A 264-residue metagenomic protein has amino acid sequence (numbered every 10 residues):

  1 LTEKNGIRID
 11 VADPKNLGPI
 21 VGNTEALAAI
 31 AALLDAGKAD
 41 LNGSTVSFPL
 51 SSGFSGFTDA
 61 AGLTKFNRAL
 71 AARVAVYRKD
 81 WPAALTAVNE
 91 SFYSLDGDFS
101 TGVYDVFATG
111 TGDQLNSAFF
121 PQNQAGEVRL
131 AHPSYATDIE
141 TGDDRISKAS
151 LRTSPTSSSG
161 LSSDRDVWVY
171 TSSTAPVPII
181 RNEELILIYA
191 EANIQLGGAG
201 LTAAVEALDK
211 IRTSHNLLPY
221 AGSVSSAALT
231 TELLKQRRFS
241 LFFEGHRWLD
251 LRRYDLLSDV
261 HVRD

Functional and structural regions predicted by a protein language model:
L1-F57, R78, G97-A125: Aromatic-anchored glycine-rich loop motif in surface-exposed flexible loops
L1-I7, A26-L41, D59-S91, D143 (+2 more regions): Extended, hydrophobic/aromatic-rich amphipathic alpha-helical segments that build helical scaffolds
G18-N23, G56-A61, T171-I179: Solvent-exposed loop and edge beta-strand segments that line ligand/cofactor-binding and catalytic clefts
L34, K79-I186, L217, S226 (+4 more regions): Hydrophobic-face positions in mid-chain alpha helices that act as interaction patches
G53-K65, G222-S226: A glycine-rich, coil/turn loop motif that links secondary-structure elements
T202-V205, S223, G245: Non-catalytic, surface-exposed connector residues within folded enzymatic/regulatory domains
I211-H215: Alpha-helical protein-protein interaction modules
